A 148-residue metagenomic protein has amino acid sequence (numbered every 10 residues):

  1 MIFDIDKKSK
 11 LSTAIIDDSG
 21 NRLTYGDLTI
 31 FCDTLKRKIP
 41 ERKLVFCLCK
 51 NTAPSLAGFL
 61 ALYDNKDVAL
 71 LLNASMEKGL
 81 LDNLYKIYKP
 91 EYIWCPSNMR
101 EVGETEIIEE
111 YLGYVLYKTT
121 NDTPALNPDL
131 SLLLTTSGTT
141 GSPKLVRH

Functional and structural regions predicted by a protein language model:
M1-A14, S131: A short N-terminal helical cap/helix-turn-helix that marks the beginning of AMP-binding/adenylate-forming
K8-I39, H148: Conserved AMP-binding/adenylate-forming core of the ANL superfamily
T24, L130-H148: Conserved AMP-binding A3 loop
T34-S75: Conserved AMP-binding/adenylate-forming
K89-W94: Proline-aspartate-enriched helix->loop->beta-strand connector
C95-E101: Short, polar loop motifs at secondary-structure junctions
T105-S131, R147-H148: Flexible, low-complexity linker/hinge segments
